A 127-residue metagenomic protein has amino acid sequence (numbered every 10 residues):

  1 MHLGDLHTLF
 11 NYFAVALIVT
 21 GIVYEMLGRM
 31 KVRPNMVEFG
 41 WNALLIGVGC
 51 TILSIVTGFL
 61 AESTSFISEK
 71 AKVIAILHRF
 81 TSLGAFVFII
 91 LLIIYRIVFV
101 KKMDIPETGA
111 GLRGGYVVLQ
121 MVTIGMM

Functional and structural regions predicted by a protein language model:
M1-M127: Polytopic transmembrane helical bundles with strong interfacial aromatic enrichment
